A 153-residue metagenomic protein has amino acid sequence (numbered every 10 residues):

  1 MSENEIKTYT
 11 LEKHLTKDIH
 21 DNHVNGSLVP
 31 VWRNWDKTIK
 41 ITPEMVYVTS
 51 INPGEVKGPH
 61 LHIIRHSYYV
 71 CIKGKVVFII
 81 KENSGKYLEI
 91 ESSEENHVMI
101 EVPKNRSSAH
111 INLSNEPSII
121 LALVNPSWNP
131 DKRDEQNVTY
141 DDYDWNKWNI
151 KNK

Functional and structural regions predicted by a protein language model:
M1-M99, N115-K153: Non-catalytic, conserved peripheral segments adjacent to functional cores
H110-L113: Asparagine-centered strand-capping/turn motif at beta-strand->loop junctions
